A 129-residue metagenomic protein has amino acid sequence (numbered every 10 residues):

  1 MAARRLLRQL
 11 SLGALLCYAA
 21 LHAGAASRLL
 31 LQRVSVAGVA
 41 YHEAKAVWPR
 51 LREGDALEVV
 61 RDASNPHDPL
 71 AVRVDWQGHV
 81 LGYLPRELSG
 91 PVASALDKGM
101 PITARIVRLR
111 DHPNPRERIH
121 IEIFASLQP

Functional and structural regions predicted by a protein language model:
A2-P129: Conserved active-site motif detector
